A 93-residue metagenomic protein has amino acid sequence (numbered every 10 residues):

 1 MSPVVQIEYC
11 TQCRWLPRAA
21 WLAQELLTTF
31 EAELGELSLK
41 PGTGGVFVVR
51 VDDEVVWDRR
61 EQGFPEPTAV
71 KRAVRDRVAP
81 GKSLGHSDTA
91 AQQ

Functional and structural regions predicted by a protein language model:
M1-Q93: Domain-level signature for proteins that mediate thiol-based redox and metal-cofactor handling
